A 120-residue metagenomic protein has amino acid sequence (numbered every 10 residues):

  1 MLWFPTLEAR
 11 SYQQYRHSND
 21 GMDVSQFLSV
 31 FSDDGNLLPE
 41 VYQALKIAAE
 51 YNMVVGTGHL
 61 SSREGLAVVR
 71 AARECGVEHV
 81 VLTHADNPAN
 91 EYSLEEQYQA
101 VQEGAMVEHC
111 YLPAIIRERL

Functional and structural regions predicted by a protein language model:
M1-S18: Short, solvent-exposed beta-strand-terminating loops
L2, T6, V55, V107: Divalent metal-coordination and catalytic microenvironments
P5-A9, L60, A85-P88, C110-A114: Active-site beta-loop-alpha junctions enriched in small/polar residues
R16-V54, L60-V81, A89-A105, L120: Histidine/acidic residue-rich metal-binding segments in metalloenzymes
M106, C110, A114-L120: H/E-rich (His + Asp/Glu) clusters that bind or coordinate divalent metals
